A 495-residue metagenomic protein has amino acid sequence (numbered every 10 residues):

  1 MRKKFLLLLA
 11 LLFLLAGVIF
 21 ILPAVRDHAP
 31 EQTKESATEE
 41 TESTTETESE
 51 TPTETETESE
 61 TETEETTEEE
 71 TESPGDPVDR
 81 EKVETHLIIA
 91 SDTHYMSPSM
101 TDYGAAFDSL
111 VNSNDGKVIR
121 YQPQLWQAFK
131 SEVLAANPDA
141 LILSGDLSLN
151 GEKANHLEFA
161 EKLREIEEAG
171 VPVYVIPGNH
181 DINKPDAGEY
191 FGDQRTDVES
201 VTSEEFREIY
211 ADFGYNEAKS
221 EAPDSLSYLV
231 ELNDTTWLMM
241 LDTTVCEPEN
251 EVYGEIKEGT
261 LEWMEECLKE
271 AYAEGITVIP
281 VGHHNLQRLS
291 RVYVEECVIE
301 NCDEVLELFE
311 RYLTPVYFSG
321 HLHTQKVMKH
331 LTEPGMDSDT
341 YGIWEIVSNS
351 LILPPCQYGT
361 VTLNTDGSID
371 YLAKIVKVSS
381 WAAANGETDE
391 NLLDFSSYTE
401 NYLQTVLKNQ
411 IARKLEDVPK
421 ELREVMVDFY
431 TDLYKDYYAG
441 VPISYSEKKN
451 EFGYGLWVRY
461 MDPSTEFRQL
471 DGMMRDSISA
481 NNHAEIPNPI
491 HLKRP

Functional and structural regions predicted by a protein language model:
M1-V78, K82-V83, W381-P495: Non-catalytic terminal accessory segments
E72-K153: N-terminal active-site segment of His-dependent metallophosphoesterases
E84-S97, T236-C246, V281, W344-N349 (+1 more regions): Active-site-proximal beta-strand elements of phosphoester/diester hydrolases
D92, L141, D146, F159 (+6 more regions): Divalent metal-coordination and catalytic microenvironments
M96-S99, L149-G151, N179-A187, C246-E249 (+3 more regions): Active-site environment of divalent metal-dependent phosphoester hydrolases
L125-F129, E221-Y228, M264-E266, N301-E304: Alpha-helical scaffolding within the catalytic cores of extracellular/periplasmic polymer-degrading hydrolases
L134-A140, P172, W237-M239, E251-T340 (+1 more regions): His/acidic metal-ligating clusters that form di-metal
E158-E262, M336-G342, T360, I369: Extended active-site neighborhood of metal-dependent phosphoesterases/phosphodiesterases
